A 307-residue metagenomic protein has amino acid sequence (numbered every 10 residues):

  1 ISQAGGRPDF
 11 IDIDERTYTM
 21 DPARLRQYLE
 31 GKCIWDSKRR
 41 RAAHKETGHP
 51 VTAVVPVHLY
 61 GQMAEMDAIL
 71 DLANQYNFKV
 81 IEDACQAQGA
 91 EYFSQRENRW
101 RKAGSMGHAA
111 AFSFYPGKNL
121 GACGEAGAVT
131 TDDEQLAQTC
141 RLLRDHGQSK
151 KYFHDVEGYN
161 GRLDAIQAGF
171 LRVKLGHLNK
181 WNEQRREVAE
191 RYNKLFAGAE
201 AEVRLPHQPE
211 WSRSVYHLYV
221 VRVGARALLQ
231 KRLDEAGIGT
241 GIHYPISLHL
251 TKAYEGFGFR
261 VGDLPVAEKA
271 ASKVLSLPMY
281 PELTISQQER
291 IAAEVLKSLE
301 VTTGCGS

Functional and structural regions predicted by a protein language model:
I1-A23, G117: Substrate-binding/gating loop at the entrance of the active-site cleft, primarily in PLP-dependent aminotransferase-like
G5, D83, D133: Conserved G/P- and acidic residue-centered "switch" motifs that form tight phosphate/ATP-binding loops in soluble
E15, G61, C85-Q86, P281: Short, glycine/acidic-enriched loop or turn micro-motifs at the edges of active sites
A23, W35-H49, A53-P56, Q62 (+5 more regions): PLP-dependent aminotransferase class I/II
T52-A53, K79, A109: Short, Asp-centered acidic motifs that coordinate Mg2+ and/or phosphate in catalytic or ligand-binding sites
E82-G121, K150-D155: Conserved active-site segment immediately N-terminal to the catalytic lysine that forms the internal aldimine
A111, A122-A126, G169-L171: Adenylate-forming
